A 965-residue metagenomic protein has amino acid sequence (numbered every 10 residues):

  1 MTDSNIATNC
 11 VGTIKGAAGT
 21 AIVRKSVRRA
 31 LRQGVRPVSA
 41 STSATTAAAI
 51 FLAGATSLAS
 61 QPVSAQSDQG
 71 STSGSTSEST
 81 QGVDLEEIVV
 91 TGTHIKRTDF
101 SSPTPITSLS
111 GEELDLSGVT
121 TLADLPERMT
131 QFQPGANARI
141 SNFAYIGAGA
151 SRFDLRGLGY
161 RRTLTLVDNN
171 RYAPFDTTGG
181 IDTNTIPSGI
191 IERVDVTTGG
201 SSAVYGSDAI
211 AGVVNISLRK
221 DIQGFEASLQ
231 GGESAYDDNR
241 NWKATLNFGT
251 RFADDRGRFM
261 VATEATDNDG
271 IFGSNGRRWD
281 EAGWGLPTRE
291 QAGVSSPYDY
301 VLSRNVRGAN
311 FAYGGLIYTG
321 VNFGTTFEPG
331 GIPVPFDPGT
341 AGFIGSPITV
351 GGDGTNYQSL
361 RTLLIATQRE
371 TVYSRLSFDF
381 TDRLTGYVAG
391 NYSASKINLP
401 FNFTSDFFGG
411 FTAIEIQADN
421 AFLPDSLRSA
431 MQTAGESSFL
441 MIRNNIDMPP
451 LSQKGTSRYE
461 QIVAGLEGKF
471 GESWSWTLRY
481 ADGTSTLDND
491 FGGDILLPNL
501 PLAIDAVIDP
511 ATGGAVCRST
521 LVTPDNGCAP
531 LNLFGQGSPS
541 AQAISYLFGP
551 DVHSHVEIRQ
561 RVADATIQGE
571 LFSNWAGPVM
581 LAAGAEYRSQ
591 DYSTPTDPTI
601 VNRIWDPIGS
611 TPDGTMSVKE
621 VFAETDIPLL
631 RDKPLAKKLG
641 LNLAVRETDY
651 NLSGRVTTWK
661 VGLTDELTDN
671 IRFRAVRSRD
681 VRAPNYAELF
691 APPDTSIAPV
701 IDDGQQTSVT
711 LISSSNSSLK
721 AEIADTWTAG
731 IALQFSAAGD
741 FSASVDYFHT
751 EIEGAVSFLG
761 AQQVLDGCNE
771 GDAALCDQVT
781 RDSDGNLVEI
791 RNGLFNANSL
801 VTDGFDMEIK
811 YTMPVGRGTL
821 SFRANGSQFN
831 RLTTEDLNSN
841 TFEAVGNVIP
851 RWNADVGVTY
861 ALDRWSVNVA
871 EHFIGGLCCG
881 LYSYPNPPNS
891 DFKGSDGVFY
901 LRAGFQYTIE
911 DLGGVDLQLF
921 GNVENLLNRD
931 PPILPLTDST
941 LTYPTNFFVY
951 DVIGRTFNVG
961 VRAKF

Functional and structural regions predicted by a protein language model:
T2-G12, G16-T130, T245, G249-T250 (+8 more regions): N-terminal Sec signal peptide and the immediately downstream disordered periplasmic leader that contains the TonB box
L122-L125, S151-D154, D182-N184, D208-L229 (+1 more regions): N-terminal periplasmic accessory domains that precede and gate Gram-negative outer-membrane beta-barrel machines
E127-N170: Extracytoplasmic beta-strand/coil segments of soluble accessory domains associated with Gram-negative outer-membrane
N170-T198: Short acidic/polar hinge/loop motifs at secondary-structure boundaries that mediate gating or recognition
T177, I271, R278-L286, T326-E328 (+7 more regions): Surface-exposed, low-complexity loop segments enriched in small/polar and acidic residues
D221-G224, A253-R256, F380-L384, K469-W476 (+6 more regions): Short loop/turn motifs that connect adjacent beta-strands in outer-membrane beta-barrel proteins
E753, N830, H872-L881, Y907-F965: C-terminal beta-signal and adjacent terminal beta-strands/loops of Gram-negative outer-membrane beta-barrel proteins
G818-L912, L936: C-terminal beta-barrel architecture of Gram-negative outer-membrane proteins
